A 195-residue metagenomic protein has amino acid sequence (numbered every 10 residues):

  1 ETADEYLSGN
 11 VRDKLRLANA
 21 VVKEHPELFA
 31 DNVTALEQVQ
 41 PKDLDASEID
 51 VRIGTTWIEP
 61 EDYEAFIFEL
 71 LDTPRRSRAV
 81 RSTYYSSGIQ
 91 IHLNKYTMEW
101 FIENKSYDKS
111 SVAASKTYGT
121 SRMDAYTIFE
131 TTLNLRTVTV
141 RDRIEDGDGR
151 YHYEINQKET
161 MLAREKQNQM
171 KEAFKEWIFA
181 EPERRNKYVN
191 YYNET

Functional and structural regions predicted by a protein language model:
E1-Y191: Charged, low-complexity intrinsically disordered regions
E194-T195: ASCE P-loop NTPase motor core, strongest for the SF2 helicase catalytic module
